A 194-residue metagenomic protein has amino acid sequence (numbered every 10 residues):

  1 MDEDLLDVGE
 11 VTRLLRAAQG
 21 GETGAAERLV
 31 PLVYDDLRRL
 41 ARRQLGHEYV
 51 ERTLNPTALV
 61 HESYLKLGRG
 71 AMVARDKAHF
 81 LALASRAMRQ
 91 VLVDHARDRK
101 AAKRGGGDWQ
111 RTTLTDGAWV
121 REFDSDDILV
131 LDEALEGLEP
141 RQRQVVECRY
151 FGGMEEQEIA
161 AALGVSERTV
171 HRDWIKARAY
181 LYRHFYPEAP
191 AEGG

Functional and structural regions predicted by a protein language model:
Q19-G20, R43-V50, H61-F80: Sigma70-family region 2
G20-R42: A short, charge-rich alpha-helical start-of-domain segment used by transcription regulators
Y34-R38, T57-L65, K77-D98: Σ70-family region 2.3-2.4 aromatic/basic alpha-helix that recognizes the −10 promoter and nucleates DNA melting
L37, Q90, W119-E147, G152-M154: Amphipathic alpha-helical segment used for protein-protein interaction
E48-L59, L81-A82, H95-W119: Short, basic/polar amphipathic helix motif occurring as a linker/hinge flanking DNA-binding modules in transcription
D94, R149, R172-I175, R183: Base-recognition residues in the alpha-helical recognition helix of bacterial helix-turn-helix
E136, G152-R172: Helix-turn-helix DNA-binding module
R178-G194: Short, Lys/Arg-enriched C-terminal cap helix and immediately downstream tail that follows
